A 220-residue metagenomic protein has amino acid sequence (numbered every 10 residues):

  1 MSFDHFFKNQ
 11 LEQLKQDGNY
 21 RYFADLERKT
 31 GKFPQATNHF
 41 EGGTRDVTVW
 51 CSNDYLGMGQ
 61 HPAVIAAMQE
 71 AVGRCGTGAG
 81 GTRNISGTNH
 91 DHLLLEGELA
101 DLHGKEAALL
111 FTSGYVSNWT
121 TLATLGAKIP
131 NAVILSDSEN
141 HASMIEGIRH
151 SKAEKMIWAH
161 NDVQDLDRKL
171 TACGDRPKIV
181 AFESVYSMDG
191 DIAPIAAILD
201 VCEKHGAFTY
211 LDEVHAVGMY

Functional and structural regions predicted by a protein language model:
S2-D4, Q13-C75, A207: N-terminal "arm"/small-domain region of PLP-dependent enzymes with the aminotransferase-like
G18, W50, L99, S117 (+4 more regions): Buried hydrophobic positions in well-ordered alpha/beta secondary-structure cores of metabolic enzymes
D54, M156, H160-L211: Active-site phosphate-binding strand-loop segment of PLP-dependent enzymes
G57-M58, I85-T88, A142, V163-Q164 (+2 more regions): Short, small-residue-enriched loops and turns at beta-alpha junctions that line or gate enzyme active sites
I65-S113: Conserved N-terminal alpha-helix of the aminotransferase class I/II PLP-enzyme fold
G104, H150-K152, H205: Short, structured coil segments at secondary-structure junctions
L110, Y115-T121, A142-M144, V217-Y220: Short glycine/serine/threonine-rich phosphate/pyrophosphate-binding segments that cradle anionic phosphate groups
L122-A142: Conserved PLP-anchoring active-site segment centered on the Schiff-base-forming lysine
